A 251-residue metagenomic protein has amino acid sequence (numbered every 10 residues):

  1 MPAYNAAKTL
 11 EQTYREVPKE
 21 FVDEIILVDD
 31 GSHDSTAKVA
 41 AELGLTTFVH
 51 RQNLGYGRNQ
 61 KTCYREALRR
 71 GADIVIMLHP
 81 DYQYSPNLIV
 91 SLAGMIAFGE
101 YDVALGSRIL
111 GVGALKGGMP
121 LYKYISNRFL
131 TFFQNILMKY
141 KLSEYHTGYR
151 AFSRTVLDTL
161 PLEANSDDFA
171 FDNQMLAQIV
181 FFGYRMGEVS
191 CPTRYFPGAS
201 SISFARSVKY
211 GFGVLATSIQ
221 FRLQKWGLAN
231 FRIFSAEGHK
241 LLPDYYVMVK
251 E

Functional and structural regions predicted by a protein language model:
Y4-K19: Short, well-formed alpha-helical segments that are part of the catalytic scaffolds of diverse glycosyltransferases
K8-Q12, D34-L43: Acidic helix N-cap motif at the loop->helix transition within catalytic regions of sugar-transfer enzymes
R15, K139, E163-E251: Hydrophobic helical membrane-anchoring modules
V22, A72-D73, G99-Y101, Y184: Short, high-confidence coil segments that cap the C-terminus of an alpha-helix and link into the following beta-strand
D23-I26, A37-R70: Conserved donor nucleotide-binding strand/loop of the catalytic core
G31, G55, Q83: A short, conserved beta-strand element in the Rossmann-like catalytic core that flanks the donor/metal-binding loop
Q52-R69, P86-F169, F196-A205, L215: Acceptor/aglycone-binding surface of glycosyltransferases and processive sugar-polymer synthases
A72-Q83: Short beta-strand-to-loop acidic/aromatic patch adjacent to the donor-nucleotide binding site
